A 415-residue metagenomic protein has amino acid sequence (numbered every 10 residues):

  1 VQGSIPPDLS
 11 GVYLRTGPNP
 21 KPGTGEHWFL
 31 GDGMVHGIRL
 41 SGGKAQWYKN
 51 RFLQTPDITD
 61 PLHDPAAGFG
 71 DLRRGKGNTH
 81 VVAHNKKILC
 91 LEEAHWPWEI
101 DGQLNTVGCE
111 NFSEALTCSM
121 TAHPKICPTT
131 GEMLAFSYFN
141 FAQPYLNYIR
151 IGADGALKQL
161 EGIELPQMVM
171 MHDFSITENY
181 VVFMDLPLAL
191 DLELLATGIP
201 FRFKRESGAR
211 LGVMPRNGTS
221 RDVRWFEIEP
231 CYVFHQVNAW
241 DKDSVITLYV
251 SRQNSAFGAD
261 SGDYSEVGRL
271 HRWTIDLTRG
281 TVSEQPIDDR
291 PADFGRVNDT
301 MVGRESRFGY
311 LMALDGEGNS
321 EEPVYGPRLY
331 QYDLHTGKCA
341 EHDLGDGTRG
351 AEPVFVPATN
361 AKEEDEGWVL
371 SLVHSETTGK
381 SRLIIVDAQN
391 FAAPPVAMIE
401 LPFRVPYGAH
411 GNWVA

Functional and structural regions predicted by a protein language model:
V1-A415: Beta-propeller domains
